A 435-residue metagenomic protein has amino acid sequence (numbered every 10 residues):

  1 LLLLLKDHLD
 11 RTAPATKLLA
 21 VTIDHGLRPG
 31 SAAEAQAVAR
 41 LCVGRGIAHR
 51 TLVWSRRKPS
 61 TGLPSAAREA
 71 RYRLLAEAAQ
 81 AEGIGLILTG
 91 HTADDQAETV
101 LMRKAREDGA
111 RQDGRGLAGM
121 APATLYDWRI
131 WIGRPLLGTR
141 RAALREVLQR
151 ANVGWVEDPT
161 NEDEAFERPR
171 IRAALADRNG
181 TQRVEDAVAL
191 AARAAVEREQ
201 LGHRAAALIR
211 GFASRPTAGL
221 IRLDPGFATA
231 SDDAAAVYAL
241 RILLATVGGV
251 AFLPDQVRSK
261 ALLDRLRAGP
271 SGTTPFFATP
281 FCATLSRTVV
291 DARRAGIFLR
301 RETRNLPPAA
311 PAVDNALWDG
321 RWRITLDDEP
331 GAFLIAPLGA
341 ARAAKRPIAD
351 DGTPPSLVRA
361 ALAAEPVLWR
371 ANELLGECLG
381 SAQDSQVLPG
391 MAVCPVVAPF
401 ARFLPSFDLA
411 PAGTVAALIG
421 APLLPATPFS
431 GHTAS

Functional and structural regions predicted by a protein language model:
L1-D177: Core alpha/beta nucleotide-donor-binding catalytic domains of modification enzymes
L19, W54-R56, A70, T124-R129 (+1 more regions): AMP-forming adenylation/ATP pyrophosphatase catalytic core
Q36, Q80, Q96, Q112 (+6 more regions): Residue-identity detector for glutamine
E98-T99, P169-R172, V188, A234-R241: Non-catalytic, well-ordered alpha-helical scaffold segments
L101, R172, A176-N179, A191 (+2 more regions): Short, amphipathic alpha-helical segments that act as regulatory/interfacial helices in nucleotide-processing proteins
N161-P169, E185-A195: Internal, active-site/partner-interface "lid" segment
R178-D186: Inter-helical turn/loop segments and adjacent helix faces that build the functional surface of alpha-helical bundle
